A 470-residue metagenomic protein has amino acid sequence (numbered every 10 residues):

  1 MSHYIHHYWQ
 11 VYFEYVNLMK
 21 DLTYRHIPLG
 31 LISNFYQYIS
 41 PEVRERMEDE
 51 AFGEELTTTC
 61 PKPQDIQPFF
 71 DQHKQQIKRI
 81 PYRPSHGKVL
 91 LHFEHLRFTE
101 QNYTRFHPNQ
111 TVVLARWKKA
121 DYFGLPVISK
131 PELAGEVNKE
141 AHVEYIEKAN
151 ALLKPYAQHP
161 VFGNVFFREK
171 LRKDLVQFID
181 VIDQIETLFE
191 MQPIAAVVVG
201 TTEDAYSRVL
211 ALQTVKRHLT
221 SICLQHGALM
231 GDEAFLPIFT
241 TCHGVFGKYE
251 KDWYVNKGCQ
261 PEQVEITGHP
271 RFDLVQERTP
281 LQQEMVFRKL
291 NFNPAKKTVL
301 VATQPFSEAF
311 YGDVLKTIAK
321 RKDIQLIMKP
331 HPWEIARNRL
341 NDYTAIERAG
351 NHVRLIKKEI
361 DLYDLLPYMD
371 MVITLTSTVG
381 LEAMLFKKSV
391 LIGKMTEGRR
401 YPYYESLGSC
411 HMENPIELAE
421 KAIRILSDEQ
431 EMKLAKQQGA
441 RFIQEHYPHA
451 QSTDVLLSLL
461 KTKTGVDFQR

Functional and structural regions predicted by a protein language model:
M1-R470: Catalytic-core helical/loop segments in enzymes performing group transfer/polymerization on anionic/lipid-linked
